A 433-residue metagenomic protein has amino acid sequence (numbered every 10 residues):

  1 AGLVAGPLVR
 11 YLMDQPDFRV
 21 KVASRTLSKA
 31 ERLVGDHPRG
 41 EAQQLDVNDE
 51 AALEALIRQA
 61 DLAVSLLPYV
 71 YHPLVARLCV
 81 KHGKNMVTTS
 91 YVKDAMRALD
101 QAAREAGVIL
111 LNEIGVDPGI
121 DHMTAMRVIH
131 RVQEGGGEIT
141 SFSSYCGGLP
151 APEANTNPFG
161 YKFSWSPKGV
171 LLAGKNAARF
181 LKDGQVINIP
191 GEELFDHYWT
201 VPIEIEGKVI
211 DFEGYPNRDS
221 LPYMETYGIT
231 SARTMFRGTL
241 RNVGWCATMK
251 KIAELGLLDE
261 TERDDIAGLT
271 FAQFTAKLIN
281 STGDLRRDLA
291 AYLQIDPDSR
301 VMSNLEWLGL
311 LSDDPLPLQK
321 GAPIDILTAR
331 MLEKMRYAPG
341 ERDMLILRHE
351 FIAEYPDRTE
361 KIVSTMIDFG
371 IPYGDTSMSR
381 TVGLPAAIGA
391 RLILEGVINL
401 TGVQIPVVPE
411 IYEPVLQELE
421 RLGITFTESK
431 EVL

Functional and structural regions predicted by a protein language model:
A1-G2: Conserved glycine-rich cofactor-binding loop
A5-G6: N-terminal Rossmann-fold NAD(P) dinucleotide-binding loop
A23-L27, D46-V47: N-terminal Rossmann-fold cofactor-binding loop
Q44-L62, Y71: Conserved Rossmann-fold cofactor-binding substructure of NAD(P)-dependent oxidoreductases
I57-L66, M86-T88: N-terminal Rossmann-like NAD(P) cofactor-binding module of classical short-chain dehydrogenase/reductase
L78-M96: ADP-ribose/adenylate-binding Rossmann-like module
S90-N112: Rossmann-fold NAD(P)-binding glycine/threonine-rich loop
R131-L433: C-terminal catalytic/substrate-binding lobe primarily of soluble NAD(P)-dependent oxidoreductases
